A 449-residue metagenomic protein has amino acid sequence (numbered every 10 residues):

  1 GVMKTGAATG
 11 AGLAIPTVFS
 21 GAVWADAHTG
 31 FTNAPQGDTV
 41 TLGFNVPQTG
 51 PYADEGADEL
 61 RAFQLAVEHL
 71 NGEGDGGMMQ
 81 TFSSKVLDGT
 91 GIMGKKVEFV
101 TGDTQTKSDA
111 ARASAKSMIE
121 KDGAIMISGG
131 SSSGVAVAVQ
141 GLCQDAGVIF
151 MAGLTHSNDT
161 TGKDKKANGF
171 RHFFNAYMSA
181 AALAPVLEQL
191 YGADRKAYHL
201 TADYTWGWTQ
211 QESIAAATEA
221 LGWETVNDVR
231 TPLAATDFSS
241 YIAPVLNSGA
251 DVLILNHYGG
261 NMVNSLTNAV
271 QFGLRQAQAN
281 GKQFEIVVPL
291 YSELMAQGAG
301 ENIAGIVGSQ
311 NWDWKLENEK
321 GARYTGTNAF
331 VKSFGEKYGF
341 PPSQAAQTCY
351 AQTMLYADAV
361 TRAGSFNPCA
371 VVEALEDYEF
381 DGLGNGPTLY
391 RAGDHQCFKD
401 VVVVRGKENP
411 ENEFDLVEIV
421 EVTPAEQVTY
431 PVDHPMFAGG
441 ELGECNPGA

Functional and structural regions predicted by a protein language model:
G1-W24: N-terminal export signals
T17-N45: C-terminal segment of N-terminal export signals and the immediately downstream linker at the start of the mature
G30-F31, R61, D109, K121-V229 (+1 more regions): Extracytoplasmic ligand/sensor domains, especially the bilobed periplasmic-binding protein
T39-A62, A197-L200: Short beta-strand segments enriched in small/hydrophobic residues
R61-E98: Signal peptide-proximal N-terminal region of secreted/periplasmic/extracellular or secretory-lumen proteins
T101-G123, Q189, F238-G249: Short, well-structured alpha-helical segments in soluble
G259-M262, N318-Y378: Extracellular/periplasmic ligand-binding modules, especially the Venus flytrap/periplasmic-binding
A304, E379-A449: Solvent-exposed, acidic/polar segments of extracytosolic/periplasmic ligand-binding ectodomains
